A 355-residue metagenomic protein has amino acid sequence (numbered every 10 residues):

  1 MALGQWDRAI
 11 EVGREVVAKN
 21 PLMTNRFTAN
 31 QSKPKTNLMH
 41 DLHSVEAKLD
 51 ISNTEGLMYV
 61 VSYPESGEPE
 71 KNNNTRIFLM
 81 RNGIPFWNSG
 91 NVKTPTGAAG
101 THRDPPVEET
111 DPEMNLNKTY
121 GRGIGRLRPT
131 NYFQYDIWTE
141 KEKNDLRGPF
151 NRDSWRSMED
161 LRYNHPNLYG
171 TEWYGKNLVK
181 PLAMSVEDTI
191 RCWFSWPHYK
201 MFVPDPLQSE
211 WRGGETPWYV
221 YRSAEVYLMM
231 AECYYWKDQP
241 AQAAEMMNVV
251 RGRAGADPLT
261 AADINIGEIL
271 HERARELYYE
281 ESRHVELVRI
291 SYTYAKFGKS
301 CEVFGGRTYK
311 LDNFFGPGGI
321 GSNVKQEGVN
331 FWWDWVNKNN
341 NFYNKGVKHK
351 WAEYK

Functional and structural regions predicted by a protein language model:
M1-V17, M58, D145-D153, M201 (+2 more regions): Extended, hydrophobic/aromatic-rich amphipathic alpha-helical segments that build helical scaffolds
A2, K33-R103, H198, E210-V220 (+3 more regions): Long, intrinsically disordered, low-complexity segments
A2-W173: An aromatic- and glycine-enriched ligand-binding surface/loop that stacks and positions planar moieties
D7, N88, T139, R156 (+5 more regions): Short linear interaction motif-like sites in intrinsically disordered regions of transcription factors
L22-N25, Y235-A241, P258: Surface-exposed helix-capping loop/turn segments at secondary-structure junctions
F133, D205, Y227, Q239 (+2 more regions): Intrinsically disordered, low-complexity segments enriched in polar/charged small residues
L178-P217, W351-K355: Active-site beta-strand/loop architecture of penicillin-binding DD-peptidases
C192-W196, C233, C301: Generic recognition of cysteine residues
